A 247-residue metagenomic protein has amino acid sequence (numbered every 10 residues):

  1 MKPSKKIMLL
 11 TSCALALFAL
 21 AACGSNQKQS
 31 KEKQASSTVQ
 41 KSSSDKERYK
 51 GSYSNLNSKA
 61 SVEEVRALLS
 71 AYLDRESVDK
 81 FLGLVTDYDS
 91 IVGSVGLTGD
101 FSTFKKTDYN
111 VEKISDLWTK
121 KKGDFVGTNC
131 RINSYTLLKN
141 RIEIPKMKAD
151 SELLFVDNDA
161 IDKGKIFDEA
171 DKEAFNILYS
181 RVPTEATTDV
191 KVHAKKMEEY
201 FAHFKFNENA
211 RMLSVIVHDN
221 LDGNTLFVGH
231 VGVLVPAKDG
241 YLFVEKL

Functional and structural regions predicted by a protein language model:
M1-L10: Bacterial N-terminal signal peptides that target proteins for export
P3, Q27-S30, Q34, P183 (+1 more regions): Proline-rich intrinsically disordered, low-complexity coils
T11-L17: Hydrophobic helical h-region of N-terminal Sec-dependent signal peptides in bacterial secretory/periplasmic proteins
A19-A22: C-terminal motif of bacterial Sec signal peptides marking the signal peptidase cleavage site
Q27-E63: N-terminal, intrinsically disordered, polar/charged segments of Gram-positive cell-envelope systems that serve as
G51, N55-D219, V228, P236-L247: Acidic/His-rich structured neighborhood in mature extracellular/periplasmic domains
D222-G223: Short Gly/Pro-enriched turn/cap motifs at secondary-structure boundaries
